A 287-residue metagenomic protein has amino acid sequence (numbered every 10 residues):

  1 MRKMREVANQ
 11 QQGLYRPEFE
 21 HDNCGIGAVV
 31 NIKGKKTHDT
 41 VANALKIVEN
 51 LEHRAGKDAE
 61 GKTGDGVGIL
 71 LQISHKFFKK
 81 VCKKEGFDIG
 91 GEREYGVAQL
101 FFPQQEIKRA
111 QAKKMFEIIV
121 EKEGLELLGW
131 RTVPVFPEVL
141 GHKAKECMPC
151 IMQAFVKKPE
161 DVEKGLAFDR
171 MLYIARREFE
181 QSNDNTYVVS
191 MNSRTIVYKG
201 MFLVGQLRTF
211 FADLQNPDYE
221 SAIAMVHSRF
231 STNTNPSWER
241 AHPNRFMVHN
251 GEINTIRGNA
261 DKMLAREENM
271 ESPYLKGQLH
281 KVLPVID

Functional and structural regions predicted by a protein language model:
M1-D287: Conserved short alpha-helical segments that host acidic/polar catalytic motifs at enzyme active sites
